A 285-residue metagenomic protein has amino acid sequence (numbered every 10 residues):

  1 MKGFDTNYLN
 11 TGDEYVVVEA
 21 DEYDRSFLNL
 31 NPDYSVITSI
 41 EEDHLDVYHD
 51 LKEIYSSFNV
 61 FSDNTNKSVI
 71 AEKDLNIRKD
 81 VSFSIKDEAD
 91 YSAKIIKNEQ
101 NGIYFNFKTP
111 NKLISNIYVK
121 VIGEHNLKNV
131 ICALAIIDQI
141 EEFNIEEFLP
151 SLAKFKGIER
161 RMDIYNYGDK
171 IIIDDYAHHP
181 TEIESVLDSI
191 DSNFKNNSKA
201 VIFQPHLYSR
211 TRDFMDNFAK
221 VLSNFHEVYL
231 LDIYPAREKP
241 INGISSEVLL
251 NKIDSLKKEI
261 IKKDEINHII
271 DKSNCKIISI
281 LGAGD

Functional and structural regions predicted by a protein language model:
M1, I70-D74, R78-E99, Y118-E124 (+2 more regions): Beta-strand->loop->alpha-helix junctions that form or flank phosphate-binding loops in nucleotide-handling enzymes
M1, V16-E19, N66-K73, V81-S84 (+2 more regions): Short, hydrophobic beta-strand segments that form beta-sheet elements in well-ordered domains
M1-G3, V16-D21, K52-E53, K154-G157 (+2 more regions): Short gly/ser/thr-rich secondary-structure transition/capping motifs
T6-I77: Flexible active-site lid/hinge loop adjacent to a nucleotide/diphosphate and Mg2+-phosphate binding pocket
T38, I54, A93, N129 (+3 more regions): Residue-level signal for inorganic ion chemistry
S68-K73, A200-F203, F225-P235: Short internal beta-strands
T109-E227: Nucleotide phosphate-binding/pyrophosphate-handling subdomain across enzymes that bind or process nucleotide phosphates
F218-K276: C-terminal helical cap/extension that packs against the catalytic core of soluble nucleotide-cofactor enzymes
